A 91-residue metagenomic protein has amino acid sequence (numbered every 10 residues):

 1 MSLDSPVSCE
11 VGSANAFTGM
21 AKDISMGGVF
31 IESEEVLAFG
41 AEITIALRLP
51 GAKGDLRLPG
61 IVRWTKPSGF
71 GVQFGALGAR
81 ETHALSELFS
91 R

Functional and structural regions predicted by a protein language model:
M1-R91: Structured alpha-helical
